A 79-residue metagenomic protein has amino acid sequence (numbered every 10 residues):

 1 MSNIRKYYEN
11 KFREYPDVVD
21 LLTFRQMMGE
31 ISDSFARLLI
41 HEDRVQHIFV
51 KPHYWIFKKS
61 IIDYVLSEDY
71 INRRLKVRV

Functional and structural regions predicted by a protein language model:
N3, I61-V79: A short, Lys/Arg-enriched interface patch at domain edges and termini
N3-F35: Polyanion-binding surface elements
N10, V50, F57-K58, L75-V77: Generic cytosolic/nucleocytoplasmic N-terminal low-complexity/intrinsically disordered segments
K11, L39, Y64: Residues that form generic nucleotide/phosphate-binding pockets
E14, Q26, V45, R74-L75 (+1 more regions): Positively charged, low-complexity intrinsically disordered regions
V18, W55-I56: Short aromatic/basic micro-patch
M27-W55: Major-groove DNA-recognition helix of helix-turn-helix-type DNA-binding domains
